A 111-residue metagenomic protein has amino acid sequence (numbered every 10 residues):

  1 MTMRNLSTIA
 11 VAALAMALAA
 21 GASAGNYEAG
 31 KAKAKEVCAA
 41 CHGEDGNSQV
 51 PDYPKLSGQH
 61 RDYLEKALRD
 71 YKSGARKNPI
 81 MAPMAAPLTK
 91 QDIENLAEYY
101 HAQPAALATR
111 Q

Functional and structural regions predicted by a protein language model:
M1-A10: Bacterial N-terminal signal peptides that target proteins for export
M3, N47, D70-S73, A102 (+1 more regions): Conserved amphipathic alpha-helical interaction elements at protein-protein interfaces in regulatory, energy-coupling
L14, R76, A86-Q111: C-terminal capping alpha-helices of c-type cytochrome domains
A17-A20: N-terminal signal peptide c-region/cleavage motif recognized by signal peptidases
G25-D45, Q59, A108-Q111: Sequence/structural segment immediately N-terminal to covalent heme-attachment motifs in c-type and related
Y27, K31, G46-S73, A82-P87: Gly/Gly-Pro-rich "capping" loops immediately C-terminal to redox-active cysteine motifs in periplasmic/lumenal
K35-E44, P54-K55, K66-R69, E94-E98: C-type cytochrome heme c attachment motif
